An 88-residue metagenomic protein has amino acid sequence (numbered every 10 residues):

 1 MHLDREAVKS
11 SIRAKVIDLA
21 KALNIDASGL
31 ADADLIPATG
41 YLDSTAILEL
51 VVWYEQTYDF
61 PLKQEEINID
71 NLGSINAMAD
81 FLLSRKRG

Functional and structural regions predicted by a protein language model:
M1-S28, D80-G88: Thiotemplate assembly-line natural product biosynthesis machinery
L3, A7, A31, L42-T45 (+2 more regions): Residues at secondary-structure transition points
I17, A33, V52: Short glycine-/small-residue-rich flexible loop motifs, especially phosphate/cofactor-binding loops
A20-Y41, P61-N68, K86: Phosphopantetheine carrier-protein modules
A46-N71: Phosphopantetheinylated carrier protein domains
G73-D80: Short, cationic-aromatic polyanion-contact patches
